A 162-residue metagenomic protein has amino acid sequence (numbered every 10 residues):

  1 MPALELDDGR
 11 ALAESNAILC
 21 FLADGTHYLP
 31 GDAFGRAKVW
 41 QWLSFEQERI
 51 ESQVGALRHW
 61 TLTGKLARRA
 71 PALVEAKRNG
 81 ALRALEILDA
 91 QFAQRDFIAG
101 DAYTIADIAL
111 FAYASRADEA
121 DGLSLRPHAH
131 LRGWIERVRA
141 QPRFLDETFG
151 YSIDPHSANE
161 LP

Functional and structural regions predicted by a protein language model:
M1-E75, D89, D96: GST-like domain detector, emphasizing the conserved glutathione-binding G-site in the N-terminal thioredoxin-like
V39, R143-F144: Short beta-strand edge/turn micro-motifs at domain boundaries
V54-R58, I98-P127, R132-V138, L145-T148: GST superfamily/GST-like fold recognition
V74-R78, H128: Amphipathic, non-membrane alpha-helical segments in soluble helical-bundle scaffolds
K77-A84, W134: Alpha-helical packing segments of well-folded alpha/beta enzyme cores
L85-Q91: Alpha-helical transmembrane segments in multipass membrane proteins, preferentially the mid-helix core
Y151-P162: Acidic/histidine-enriched, glycine/proline-rich intrinsically disordered or flexible terminal extensions
